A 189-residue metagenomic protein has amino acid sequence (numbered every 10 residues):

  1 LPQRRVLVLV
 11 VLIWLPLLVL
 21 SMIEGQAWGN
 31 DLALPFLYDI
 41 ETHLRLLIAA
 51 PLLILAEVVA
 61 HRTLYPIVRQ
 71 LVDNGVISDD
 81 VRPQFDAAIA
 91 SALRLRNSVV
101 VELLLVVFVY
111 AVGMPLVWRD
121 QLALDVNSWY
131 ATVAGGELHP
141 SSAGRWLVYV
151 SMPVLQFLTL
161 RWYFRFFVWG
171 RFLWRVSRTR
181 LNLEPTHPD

Functional and structural regions predicted by a protein language model:
L1-E184: Transmembrane-helix bundle segments that line or gate the permeation/cavity pathway in multi-pass membrane proteins
